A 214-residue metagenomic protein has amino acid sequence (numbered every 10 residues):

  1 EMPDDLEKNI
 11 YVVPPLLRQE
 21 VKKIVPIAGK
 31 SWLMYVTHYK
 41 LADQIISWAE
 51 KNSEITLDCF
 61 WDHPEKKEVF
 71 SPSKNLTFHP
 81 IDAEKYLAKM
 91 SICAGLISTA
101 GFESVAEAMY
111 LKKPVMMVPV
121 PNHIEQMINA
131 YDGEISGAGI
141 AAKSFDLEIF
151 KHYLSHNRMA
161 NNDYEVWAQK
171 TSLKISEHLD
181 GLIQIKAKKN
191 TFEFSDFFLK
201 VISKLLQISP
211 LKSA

Functional and structural regions predicted by a protein language model:
E1-K40, F60-P64, A214: A nucleotide-sugar donor-handling region in carbohydrate enzymes
E7-E20, N52-L57, V69-I81: Active-site regions of enzymes building and remodeling cell-envelope glycoconjugates
L17-R18, W61-P64, D82-E84, V120-E125 (+1 more regions): Short, acidic/turn-prone active-site loops that include or flank metal/cofactor- and phosphate-binding residues
A42-C59: Short hydrophobic signal-anchor/transmembrane segments that target glycosyltransferases and glycosylation machinery
H63-M109: Donor nucleotide-activated moiety binding/catalytic core segment of transferases that use nucleotide-activated donors
E84-K85, I149, K174: Short acidic active-site motifs
S104-D163: Catalytic binding pocket for nucleotide-activated donors in carbohydrate/polymer assembly enzymes
H152-A214: C-terminal amphipathic helix plus adjacent low-complexity, charged tail appended to glycosyltransferase catalytic
